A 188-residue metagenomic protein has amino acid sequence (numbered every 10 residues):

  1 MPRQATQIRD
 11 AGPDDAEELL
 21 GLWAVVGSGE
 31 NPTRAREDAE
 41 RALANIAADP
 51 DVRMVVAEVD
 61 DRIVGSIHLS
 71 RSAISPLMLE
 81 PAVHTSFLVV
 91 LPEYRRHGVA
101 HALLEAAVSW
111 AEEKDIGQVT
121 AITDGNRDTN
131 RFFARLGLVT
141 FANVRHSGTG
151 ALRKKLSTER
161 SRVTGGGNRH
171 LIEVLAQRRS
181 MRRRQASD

Functional and structural regions predicted by a protein language model:
P2-R3, A134-D188: Terminal substrate-recognition subdomain of acyl/acetyltransferases
T6-G21: A short beta-loop-alpha structural element at the N-terminal edge of CoA-dependent acyl/N-acetyltransferase catalytic
G21-R34: Helix-loop element at the rim of GNAT/NAT acetyltransferase active sites that forms part of the acceptor-substrate
P32-M54: Active-site rim helix/loop that mediates acceptor-substrate recognition in acyltransferases
V56, R62-R71, V89: Conserved beta-strand in the GNAT
S70, L79-P92, H146: Conserved acetyl-CoA binding element of GNAT-fold acetyltransferases
V90, R96-S109, R135: Conserved acetyl-CoA-binding loop-helix of GNAT-fold acetyltransferases
A111-T123: Conserved GNAT acetyl-CoA-binding A-motif
